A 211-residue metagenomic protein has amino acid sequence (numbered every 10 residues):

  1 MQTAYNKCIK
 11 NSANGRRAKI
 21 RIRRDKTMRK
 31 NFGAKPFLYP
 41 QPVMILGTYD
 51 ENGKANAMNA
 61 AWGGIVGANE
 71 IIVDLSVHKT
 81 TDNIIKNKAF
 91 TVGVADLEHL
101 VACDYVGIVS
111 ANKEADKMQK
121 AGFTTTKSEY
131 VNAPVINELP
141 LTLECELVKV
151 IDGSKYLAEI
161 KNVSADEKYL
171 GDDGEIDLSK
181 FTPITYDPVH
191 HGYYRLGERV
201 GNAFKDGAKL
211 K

Functional and structural regions predicted by a protein language model:
I20-K211: Basic, polyanion-binding surface patches
